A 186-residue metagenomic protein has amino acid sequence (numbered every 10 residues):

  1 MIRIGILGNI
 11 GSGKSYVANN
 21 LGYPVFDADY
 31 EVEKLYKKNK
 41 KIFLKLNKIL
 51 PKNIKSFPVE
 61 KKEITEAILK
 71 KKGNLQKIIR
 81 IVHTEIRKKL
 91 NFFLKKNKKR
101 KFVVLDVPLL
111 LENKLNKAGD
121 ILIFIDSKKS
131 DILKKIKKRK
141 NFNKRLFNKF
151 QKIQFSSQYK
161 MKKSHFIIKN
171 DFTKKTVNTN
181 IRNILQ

Functional and structural regions predicted by a protein language model:
I4-I6: Hydrophobic anchor at the beta1->P-loop junction of P-loop NTPases
N9: P-loop (Walker A) phosphate-binding loop of NTP-binding proteins
S12: ATP-binding Walker
S15: Walker A/P-loop
E33-K99: ATP-dependent small-molecule kinase phosphotransfer cores that center on conserved nucleotide phosphate-binding segments
K89-L90, K117-A118, K129, K138-Q186: Small-molecule kinase domains that catalyze NTP-dependent phosphoryl transfer to phosphate-bearing small molecules
K89-N97, F102-R139: ATP-dependent NMP and nucleoside kinases share a basic, alpha-helical "lid"
